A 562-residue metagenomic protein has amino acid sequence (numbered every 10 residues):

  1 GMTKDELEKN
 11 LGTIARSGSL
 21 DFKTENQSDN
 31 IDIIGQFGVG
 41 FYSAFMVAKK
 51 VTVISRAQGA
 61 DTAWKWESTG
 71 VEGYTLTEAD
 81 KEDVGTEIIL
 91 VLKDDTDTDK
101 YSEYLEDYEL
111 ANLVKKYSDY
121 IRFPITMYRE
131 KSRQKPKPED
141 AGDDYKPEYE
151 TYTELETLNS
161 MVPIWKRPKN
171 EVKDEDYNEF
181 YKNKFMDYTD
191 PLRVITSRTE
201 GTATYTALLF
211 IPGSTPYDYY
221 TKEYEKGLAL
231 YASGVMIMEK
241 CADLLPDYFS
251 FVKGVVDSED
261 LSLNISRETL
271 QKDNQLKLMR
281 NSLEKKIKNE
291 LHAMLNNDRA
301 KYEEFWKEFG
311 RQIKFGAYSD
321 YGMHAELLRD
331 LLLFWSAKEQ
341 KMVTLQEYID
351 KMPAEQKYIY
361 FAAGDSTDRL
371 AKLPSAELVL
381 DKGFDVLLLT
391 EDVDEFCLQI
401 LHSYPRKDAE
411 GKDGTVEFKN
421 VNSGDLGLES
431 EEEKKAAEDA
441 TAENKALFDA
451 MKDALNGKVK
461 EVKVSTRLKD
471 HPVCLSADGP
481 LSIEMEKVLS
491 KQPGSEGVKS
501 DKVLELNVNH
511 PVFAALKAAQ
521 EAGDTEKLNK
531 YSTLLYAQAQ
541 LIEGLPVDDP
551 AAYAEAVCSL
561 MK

Functional and structural regions predicted by a protein language model:
G1-D107, N112, D119, K135: GHKL (Bergerat-fold) ATPase N-terminal catalytic module, capturing the glycine-rich phosphate-binding loop and acidic
L7-E25, G40, W64-E72, A79-D80 (+5 more regions): Extended active-site and interfacial segments that coordinate phosphate-rich ligands in large catalytic machineries
N10-D21, E25, V47-A57, V91 (+14 more regions): Conserved, well-folded catalytic cores of nucleic-acid-processing and energy-transducing macromolecular machines
T75-P136, P147, E154-F185: ATP-binding catalytic core of ATPases
K81, D99-Y101, R122, P138-P168 (+5 more regions): GHKL/Bergerat-fold ATPase module
Y108, D143-G254, L333-P353, K357-Y358 (+3 more regions): GHKL/Histidine-kinase-like ATPase module
K307-Q340: Amphipathic alpha-helical
S319, M323, L327-L331, Q346-K562: C-terminal interaction appendages of subunits in large macromolecular complexes
